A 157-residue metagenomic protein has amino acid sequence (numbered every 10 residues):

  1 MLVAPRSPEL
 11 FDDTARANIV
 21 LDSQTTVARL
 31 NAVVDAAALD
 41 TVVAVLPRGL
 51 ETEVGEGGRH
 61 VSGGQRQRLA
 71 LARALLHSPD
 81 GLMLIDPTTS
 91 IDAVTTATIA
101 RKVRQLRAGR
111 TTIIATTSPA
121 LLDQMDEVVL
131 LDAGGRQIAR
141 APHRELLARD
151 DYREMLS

Functional and structural regions predicted by a protein language model:
L2, S7-T26, L122: Conserved catalytic motifs of ABC-family nucleotide-binding domains
A4, D40-L69, R73, L84-P87 (+3 more regions): ABC-fold ATPase nucleotide-binding domain signature/coupling loops
R16-G55, A100-R101, G109, R140: ABC ATPase nucleotide-binding domain helical subdomain, centered on the C-loop/LSGGQ "ABC signature"
L76-D80, G109: A short, proline-enriched helix->beta-strand linker immediately N-terminal to the Walker B motif in ABC-type P-loop
D92-A93, A97, R140: Conserved D-loop-proximal element of ABC-family nucleotide-binding domains
R101, S118, D123-S157: C-terminal portion of ABC ATPase nucleotide-binding domains
K102-I114, L122: Conserved catalytic loops of ABC-family nucleotide-binding domains
